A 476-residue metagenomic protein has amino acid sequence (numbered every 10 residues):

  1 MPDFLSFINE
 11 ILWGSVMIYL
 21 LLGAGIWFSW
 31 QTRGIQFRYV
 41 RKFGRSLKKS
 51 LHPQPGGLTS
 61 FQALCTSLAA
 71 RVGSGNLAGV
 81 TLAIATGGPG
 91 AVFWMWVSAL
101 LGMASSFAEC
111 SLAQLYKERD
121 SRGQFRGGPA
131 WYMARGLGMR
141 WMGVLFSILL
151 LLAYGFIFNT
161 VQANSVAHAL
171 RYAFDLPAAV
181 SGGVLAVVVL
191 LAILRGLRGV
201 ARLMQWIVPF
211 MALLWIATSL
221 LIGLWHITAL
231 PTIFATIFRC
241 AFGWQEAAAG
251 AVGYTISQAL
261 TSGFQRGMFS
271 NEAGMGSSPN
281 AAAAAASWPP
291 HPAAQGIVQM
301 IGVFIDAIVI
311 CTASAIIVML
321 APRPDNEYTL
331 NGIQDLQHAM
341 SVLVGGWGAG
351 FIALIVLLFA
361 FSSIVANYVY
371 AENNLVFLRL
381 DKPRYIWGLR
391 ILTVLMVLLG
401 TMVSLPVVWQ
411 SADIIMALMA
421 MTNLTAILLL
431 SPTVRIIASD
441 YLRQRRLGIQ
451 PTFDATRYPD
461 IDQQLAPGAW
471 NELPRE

Functional and structural regions predicted by a protein language model:
M1-S74, I84-A91, G102, L428-T456 (+2 more regions): N-terminal alpha-helical transmembrane segments of multi-pass membrane transport and channel/translocase proteins
M17, Q31-Q36, G75-V80, P89 (+6 more regions): Transmembrane helix-loop junctions in multi-pass membrane proteins
L20-W27, Q31-G44, N164-L170, L176-F238 (+1 more regions): Membrane-interface loop-to-helix entry segments
W27-S29, S98-G123, P129-I193, L354-I364: Helix-loop-helix module between adjacent transmembrane segments
S29, F107-K117, L220-T236, W244 (+3 more regions): Extracellular/periplasmic helix-exit of transmembrane alpha-helices
G34-T59, L82-I84, G88-V92, W96 (+4 more regions): Flexible loop linkers connecting adjacent transmembrane helices in multi-pass alpha-helical membrane transporters
P53-L58, P89-V97, G128-R135, M139-S147 (+3 more regions): Membrane-interface alpha-helices at helix entry/exit sites of multi-pass transporters
Q54-A85, L112-A130, A134, L151 (+1 more regions): Alpha-helical membrane segments and immediately flanking helix-loop junctions that form or couple to the substrate/ion
